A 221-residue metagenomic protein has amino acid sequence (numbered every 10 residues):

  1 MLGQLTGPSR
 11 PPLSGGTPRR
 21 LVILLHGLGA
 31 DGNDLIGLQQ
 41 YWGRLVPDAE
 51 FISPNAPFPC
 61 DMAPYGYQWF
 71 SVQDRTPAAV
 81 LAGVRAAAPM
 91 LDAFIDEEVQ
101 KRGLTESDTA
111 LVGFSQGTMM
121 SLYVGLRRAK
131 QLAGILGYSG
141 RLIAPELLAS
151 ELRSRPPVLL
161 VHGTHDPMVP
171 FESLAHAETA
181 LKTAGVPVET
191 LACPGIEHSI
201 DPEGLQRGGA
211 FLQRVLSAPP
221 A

Functional and structural regions predicted by a protein language model:
M1-D108: Serine-hydrolase catalytic machinery in alpha/beta-hydrolase-like enzymes
R19, S107, R153-V158, A184-P187: Short, proline-enriched alpha-helix->beta-strand connector loops that line the catalytic pocket of alpha/beta-hydrolase
G32-N33, E146, D201: Short N-terminal helix/helix-N-cap motif within the alpha/beta-hydrolase-1
N55-P59, R141, I196: Short beta-to-alpha linker loops that shape the active-site pocket of alpha/beta-hydrolase fold enzymes
S107-S154: Primarily recognizes the serine-hydrolase "nucleophile elbow" in alpha/beta-hydrolase and SGNH/GDSL folds
L160-H162, D166: Short beta-strand/loop motif that positions the catalytic acidic residue of the alpha/beta-hydrolase fold
E172-A221: C-terminal catalytic histidine-bearing segment of alpha/beta-hydrolase fold enzymes
